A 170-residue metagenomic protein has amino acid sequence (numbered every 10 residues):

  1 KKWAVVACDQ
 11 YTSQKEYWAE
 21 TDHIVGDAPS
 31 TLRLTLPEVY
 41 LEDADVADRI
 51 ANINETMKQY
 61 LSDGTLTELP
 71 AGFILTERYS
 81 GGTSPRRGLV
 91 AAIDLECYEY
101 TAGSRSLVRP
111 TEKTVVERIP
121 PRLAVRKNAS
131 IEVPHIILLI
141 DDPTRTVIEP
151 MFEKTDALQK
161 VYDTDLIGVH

Functional and structural regions predicted by a protein language model:
K1-I167: N-terminal extension/subdomain marker
H170: Active-site beta-strand/loop microenvironment that shapes enzyme catalytic pockets
